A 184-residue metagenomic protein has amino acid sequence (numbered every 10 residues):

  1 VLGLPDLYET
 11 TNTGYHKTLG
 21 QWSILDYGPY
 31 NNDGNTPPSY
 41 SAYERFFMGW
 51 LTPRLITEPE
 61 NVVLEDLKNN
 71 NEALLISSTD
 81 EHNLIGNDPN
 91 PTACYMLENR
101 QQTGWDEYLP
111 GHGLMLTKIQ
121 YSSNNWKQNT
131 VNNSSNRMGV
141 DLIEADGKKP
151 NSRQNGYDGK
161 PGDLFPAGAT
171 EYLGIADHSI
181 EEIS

Functional and structural regions predicted by a protein language model:
V1-W50: The catalytic-center signature of Zn2+-dependent metalloproteases
R54-S184: Non-catalytic C-terminal accessory/binding modules of secreted extracellular proteins
